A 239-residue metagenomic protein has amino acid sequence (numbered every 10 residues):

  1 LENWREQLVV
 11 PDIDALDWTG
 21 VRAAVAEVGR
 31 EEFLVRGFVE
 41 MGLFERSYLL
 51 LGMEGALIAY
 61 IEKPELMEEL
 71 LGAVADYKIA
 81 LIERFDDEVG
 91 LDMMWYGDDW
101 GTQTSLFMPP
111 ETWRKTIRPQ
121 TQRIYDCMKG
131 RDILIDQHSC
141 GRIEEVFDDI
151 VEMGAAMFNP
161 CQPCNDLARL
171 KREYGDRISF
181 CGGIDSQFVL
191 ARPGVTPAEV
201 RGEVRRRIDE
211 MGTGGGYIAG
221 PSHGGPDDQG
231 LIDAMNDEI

Functional and structural regions predicted by a protein language model:
L1: Active-site gating loops and adjacent loop-to-helix segments of metal-dependent hydrolytic enzymes
R5-I239: Active-site loop segments of alpha/beta catalytic cores
